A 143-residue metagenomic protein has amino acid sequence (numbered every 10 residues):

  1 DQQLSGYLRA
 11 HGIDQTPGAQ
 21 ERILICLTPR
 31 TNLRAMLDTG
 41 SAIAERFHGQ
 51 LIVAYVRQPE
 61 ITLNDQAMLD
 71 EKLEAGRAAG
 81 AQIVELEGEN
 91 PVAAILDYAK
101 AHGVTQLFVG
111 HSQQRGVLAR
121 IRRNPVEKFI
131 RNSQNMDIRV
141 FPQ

Functional and structural regions predicted by a protein language model:
D1-R22, D137, F141-Q143: SAM-dependent methyltransferases
Q2-D14, A79-Q106: Structural beta-alpha unit
D14-A79, V84-E85: Small/aliphatic-rich secondary-structure junction motif
P29, K100, S112-Q114: Short glycine-rich anion-binding loops that position phosphate/pyrophosphate groups of nucleotides and phosphorylated
L33-R34, V92-A93, V126: Short, well-ordered alpha-helical microsegments
I43, V109-Q143: Gly/Ser-rich helix-loop-strand patches that form or flank binding pockets for ribonucleotide-derived cofactors
Y55-P59, G88-E89, S112-Q113, Q143: Short, ordered loop/turn segments at secondary-structure junctions
